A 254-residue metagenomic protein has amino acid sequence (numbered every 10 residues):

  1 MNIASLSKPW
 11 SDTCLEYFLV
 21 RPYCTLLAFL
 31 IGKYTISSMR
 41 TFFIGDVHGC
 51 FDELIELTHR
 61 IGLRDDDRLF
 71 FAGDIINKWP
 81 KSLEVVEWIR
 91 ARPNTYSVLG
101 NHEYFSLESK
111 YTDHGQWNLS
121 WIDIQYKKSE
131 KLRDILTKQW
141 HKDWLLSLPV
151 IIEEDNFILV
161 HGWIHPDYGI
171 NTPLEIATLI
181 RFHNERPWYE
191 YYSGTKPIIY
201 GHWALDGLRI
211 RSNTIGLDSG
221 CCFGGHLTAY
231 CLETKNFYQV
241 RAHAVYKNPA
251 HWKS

Functional and structural regions predicted by a protein language model:
L26, L30-E87: N-terminal active-site segment of His-dependent metallophosphoesterases
R40-H48, F157-W163, G216-L217: Active-site-proximal beta-strand elements of phosphoester/diester hydrolases
D46, D74, G100-N101, L145 (+3 more regions): Divalent metal-coordination and catalytic microenvironments
H48-D52, N77-P80, Y104-L107, P166-D167 (+2 more regions): Active-site environment of divalent metal-dependent phosphoester hydrolases
W79-I158, H165-P166, L179-R186: Active-site neighborhood of divalent metal-dependent phosphoester bond hydrolases
L174-S254: Acidic, His/Gly-rich catalytic cores of divalent-metal-dependent hydrolytic chemistry
